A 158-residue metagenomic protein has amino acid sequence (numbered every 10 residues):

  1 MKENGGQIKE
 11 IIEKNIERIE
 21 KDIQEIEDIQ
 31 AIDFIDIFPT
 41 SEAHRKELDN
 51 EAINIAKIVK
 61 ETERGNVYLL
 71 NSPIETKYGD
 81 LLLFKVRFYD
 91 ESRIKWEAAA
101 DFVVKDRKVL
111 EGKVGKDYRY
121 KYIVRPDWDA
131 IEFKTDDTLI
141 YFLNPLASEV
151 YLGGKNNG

Functional and structural regions predicted by a protein language model:
M1-D33, I37-R64, L69-G158: Glyoxalase I/VOC metalloenzyme domain signal
